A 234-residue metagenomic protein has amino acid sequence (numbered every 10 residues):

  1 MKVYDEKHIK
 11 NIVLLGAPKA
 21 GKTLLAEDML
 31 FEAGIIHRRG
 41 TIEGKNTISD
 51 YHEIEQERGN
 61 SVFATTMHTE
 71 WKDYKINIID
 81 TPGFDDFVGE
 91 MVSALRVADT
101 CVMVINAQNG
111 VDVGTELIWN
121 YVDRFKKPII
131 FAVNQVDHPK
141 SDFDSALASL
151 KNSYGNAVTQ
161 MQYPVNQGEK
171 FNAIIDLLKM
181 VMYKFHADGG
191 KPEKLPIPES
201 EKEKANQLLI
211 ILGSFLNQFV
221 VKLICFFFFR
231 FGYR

Functional and structural regions predicted by a protein language model:
M1-A20, R38, N106-F226, R230-R234: P-loop NTPase catalytic nucleotide-binding module
M1-I105, N109-V111: P-loop NTPase switch module centered on the Walker A-proximal segment
